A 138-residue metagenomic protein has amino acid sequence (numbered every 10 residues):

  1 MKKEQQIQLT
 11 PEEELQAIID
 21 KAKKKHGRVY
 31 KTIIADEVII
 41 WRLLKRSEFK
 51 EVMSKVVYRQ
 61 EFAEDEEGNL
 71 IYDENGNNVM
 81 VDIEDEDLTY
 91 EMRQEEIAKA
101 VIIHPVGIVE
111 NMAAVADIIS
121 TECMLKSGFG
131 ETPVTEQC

Functional and structural regions predicted by a protein language model:
M1-R28: Extended acidic low-complexity intrinsically disordered regions
K2-K3, H26, I34-C138: Short, surface-exposed, charged amphipathic helix/loop patches that serve as local interaction elements
